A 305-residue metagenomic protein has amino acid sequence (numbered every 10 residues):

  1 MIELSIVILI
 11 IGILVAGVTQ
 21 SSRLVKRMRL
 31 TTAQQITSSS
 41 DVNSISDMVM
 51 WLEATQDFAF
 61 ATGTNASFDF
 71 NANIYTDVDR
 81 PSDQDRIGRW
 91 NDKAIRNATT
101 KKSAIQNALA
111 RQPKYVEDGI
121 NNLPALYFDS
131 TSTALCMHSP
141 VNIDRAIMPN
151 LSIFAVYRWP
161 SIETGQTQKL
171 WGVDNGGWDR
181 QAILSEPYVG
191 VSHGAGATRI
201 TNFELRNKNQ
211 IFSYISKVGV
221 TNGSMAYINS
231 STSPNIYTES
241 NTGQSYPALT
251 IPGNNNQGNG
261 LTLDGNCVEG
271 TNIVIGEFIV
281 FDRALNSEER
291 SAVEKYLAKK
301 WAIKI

Functional and structural regions predicted by a protein language model:
M1-S22: N-terminal single-pass transmembrane signal-anchor helix
A16-G17, S22-V25, R29-N97, L285 (+1 more regions): GGW-centered surface loops in extracellular recognition modules
S22, G88-S132, F154-G165, G172-P247: Extracellular glycan-interaction surfaces
S39-S44, C136-H138, S152-R158, I215: Mobile, glycine-rich extracellular loop/lid and propeptide segments that shape or gate substrate/ligand access
M50-A54, F68-A72, T76, D92 (+5 more regions): Short hydrophobic/aromatic patches on beta-strands that form ligand-binding or substrate-lining surfaces
A54-T64, A94-R96, T131-S132, R158-T164 (+5 more regions): Acidic glycine-/aspartate-rich tracts in secreted/extracellular proteins
I147-M148, T242, G270-T271: Extracytoplasmic/secreted proteins and extracellular or luminal domains
S192-G194, S245-G276, V280-L285: Extracellular glycan-interaction patches encoded by glycine-rich segments
